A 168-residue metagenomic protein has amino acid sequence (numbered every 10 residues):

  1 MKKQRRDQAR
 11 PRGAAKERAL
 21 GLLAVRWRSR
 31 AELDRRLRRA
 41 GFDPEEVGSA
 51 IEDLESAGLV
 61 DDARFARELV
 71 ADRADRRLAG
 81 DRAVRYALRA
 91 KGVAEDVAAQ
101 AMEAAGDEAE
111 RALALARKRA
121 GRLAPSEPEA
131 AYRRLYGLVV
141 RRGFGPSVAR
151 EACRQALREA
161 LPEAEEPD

Functional and structural regions predicted by a protein language model:
M1-D168: An alpha-helical, amphipathic repeat domain used for nucleic-acid recognition, typified by the mTERF helical solenoid
